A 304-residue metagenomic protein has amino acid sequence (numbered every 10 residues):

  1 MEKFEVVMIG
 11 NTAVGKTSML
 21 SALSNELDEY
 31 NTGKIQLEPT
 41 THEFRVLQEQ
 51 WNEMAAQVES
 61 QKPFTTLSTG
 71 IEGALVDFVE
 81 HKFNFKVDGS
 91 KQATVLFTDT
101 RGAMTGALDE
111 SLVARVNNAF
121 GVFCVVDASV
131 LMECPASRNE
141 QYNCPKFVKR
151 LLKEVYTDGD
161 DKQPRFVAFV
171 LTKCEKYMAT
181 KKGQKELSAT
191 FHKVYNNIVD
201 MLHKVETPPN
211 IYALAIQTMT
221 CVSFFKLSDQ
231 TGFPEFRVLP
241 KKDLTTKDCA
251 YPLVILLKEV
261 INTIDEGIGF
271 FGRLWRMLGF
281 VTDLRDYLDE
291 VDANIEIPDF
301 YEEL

Functional and structural regions predicted by a protein language model:
M1-F97: Conserved G1/Walker A P-loop phosphate-binding module
E2-M8, D28, T32-I35, K182 (+2 more regions): C-terminal non-catalytic interaction/localization modules
E5-G10, L96-D99, V122, F166-K173 (+1 more regions): Extended hydrophobic secondary-structure segments that form protein cores and membrane-embedded regions
G15-K16, E29, M104-G106, L131-E133 (+2 more regions): Eukaryotic short linear interaction motifs
A74-V76, A103, L108, A114-R115 (+2 more regions): Phosphate/oxyanion-binding active-site loops and adjacent basic polyanion-contact surfaces
G89, L112-T207: Conserved C-terminal guanine-recognition region of P-loop GTPase G domains, centered on the G4
S90-E110: Switch II (G3) loop of P-loop NTPases
K176-V260: Canonical P-loop GTPase G-domain recognition
